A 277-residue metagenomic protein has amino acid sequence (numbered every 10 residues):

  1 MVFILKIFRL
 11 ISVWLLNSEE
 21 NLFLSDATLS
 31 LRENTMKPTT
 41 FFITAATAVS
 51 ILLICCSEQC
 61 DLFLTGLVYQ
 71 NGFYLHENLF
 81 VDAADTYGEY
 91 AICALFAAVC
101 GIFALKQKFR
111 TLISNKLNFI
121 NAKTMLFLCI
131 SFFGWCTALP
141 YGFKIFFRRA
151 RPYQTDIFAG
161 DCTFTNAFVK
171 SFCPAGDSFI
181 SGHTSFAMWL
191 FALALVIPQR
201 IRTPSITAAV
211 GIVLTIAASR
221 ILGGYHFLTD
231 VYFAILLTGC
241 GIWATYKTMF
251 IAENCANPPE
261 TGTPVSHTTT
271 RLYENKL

Functional and structural regions predicted by a protein language model:
L5, L22-L24: Short hydrophobic targeting helices and cationic amphipathic motifs that mediate membrane/organellar targeting
I11, D26-C100, K144-R149, D156-T163: N-terminal transmembrane-helix/juxtamembrane module of multi-pass inner/ER membrane proteins
K37-T47, T163-L277: Membrane-embedded catalytic cores of phosphoryl/pyrophosphoryl-handling enzymes
I54, D61, L139, F143 (+1 more regions): Alpha-helical membrane-inserting segments
A97-R110, A187-V196: Hydrophobic, aromatic-rich transmembrane alpha-helices and their immediate juxtamembrane boundary segments
K108-I113, F146-R151, T155, I201 (+1 more regions): Membrane-interfacial segments
R110-G142: Interfacial segments of alpha-helical transmembrane regions
